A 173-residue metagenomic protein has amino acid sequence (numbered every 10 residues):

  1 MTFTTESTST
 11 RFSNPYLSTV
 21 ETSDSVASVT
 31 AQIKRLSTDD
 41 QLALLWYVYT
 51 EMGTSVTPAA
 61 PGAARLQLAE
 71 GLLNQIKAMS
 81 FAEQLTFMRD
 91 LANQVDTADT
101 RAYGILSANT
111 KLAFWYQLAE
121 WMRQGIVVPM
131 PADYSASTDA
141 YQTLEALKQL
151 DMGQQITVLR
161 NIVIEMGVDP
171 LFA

Functional and structural regions predicted by a protein language model:
T2-A173: Short amphipathic alpha-helical interaction elements located at domain edges and within/adjacent to intrinsically
